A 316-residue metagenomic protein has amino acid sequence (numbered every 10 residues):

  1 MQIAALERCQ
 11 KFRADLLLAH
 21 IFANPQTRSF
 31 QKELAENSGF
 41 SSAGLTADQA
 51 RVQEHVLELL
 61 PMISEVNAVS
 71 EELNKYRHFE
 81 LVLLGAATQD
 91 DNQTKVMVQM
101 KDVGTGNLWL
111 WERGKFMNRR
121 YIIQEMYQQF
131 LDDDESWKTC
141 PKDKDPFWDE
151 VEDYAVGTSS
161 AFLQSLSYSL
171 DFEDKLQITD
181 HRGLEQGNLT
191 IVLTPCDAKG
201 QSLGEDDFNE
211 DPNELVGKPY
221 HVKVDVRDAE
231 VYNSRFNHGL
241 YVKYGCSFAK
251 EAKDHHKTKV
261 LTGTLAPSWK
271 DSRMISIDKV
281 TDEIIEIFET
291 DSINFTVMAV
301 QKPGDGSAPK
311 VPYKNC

Functional and structural regions predicted by a protein language model:
M1-A68, K75, T194-C196, G204-Y220: Long, low-complexity, serine/proline/glycine-rich intrinsically disordered regulatory regions that flank/link signaling
D48-R51, H55-L57, S70-K95, Q99-L184 (+1 more regions): Peripheral membrane lipid-binding modules
A161-G217: Alpha-solenoid helical-repeat scaffolds
D206, L215-R227, A266-M274: Extended alpha-helical scaffold domains
D211, H221-V224, H255, T262: A structural signal for beta-strand and strand-to-loop patches characteristic of beta-rich domains
D225-R235: Short amphipathic, basic-aromatic surface patches that mediate peripheral association with negatively charged
